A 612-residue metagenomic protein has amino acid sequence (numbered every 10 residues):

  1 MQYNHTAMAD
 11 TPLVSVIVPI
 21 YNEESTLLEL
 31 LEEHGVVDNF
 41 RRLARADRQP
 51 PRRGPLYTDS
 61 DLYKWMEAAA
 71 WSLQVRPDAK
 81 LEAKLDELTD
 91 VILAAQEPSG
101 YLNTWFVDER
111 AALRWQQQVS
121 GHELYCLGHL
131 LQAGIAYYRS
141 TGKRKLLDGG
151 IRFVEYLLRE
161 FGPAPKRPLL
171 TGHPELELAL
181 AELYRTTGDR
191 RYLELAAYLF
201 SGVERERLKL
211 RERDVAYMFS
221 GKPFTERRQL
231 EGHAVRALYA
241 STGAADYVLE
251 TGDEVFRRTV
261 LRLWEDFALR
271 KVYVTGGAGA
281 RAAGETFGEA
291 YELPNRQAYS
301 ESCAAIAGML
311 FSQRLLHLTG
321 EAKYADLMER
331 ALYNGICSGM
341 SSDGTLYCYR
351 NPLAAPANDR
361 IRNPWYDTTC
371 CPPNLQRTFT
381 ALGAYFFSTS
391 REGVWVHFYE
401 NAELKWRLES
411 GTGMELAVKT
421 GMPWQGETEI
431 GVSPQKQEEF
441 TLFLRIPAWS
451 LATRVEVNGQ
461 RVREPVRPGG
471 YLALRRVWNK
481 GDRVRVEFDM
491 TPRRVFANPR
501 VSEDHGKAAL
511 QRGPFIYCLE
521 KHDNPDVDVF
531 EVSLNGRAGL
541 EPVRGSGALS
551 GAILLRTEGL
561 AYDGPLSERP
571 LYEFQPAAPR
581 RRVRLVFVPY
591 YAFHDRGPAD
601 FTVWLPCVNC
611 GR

Functional and structural regions predicted by a protein language model:
M1-L28: N-proximal low-complexity "stem/linker" segments adjacent to membrane-targeting elements
E29-D61, K80, D86-F106: Low-complexity, Ser/Thr/Pro/Gly-enriched N-terminal "stalk/linker" regions
A46-L62, A112-C126, K143, R159-H173 (+4 more regions): Solvent-exposed loop and edge beta-strand segments that line ligand/cofactor-binding and catalytic clefts
K64-A79, G128-K143, L176-G188, Y239-E254 (+7 more regions): Well-ordered alpha-helical scaffold segments within catalytic/enzyme domains
M66, E82-Q96, G128-L131, L147-L158 (+7 more regions): Hydrophobic core segments within long, regular secondary-structure runs in both alpha- and beta-rich folds
P98-Y101, H122-R139, L146-R185, H233 (+1 more regions): Aromatic-lined, polymer-binding surfaces characteristic of secreted/periplasmic polysaccharide-degrading enzymes
A196, V260, D326-N334, G339-G431 (+5 more regions): C-terminal beta-rich recognition modules with glycine/proline-rich loops and embedded aromatic residues
Q437-N458: Beta-strand-rich binding/interaction modules
